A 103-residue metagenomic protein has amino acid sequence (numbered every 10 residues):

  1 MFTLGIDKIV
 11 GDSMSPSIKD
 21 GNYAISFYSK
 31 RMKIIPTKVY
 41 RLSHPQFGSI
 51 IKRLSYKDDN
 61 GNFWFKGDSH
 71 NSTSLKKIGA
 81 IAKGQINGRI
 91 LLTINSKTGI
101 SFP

Functional and structural regions predicted by a protein language model:
M1-P103: Extended hydrophobic leader/signal-anchor segments used for secretion and membrane insertion
